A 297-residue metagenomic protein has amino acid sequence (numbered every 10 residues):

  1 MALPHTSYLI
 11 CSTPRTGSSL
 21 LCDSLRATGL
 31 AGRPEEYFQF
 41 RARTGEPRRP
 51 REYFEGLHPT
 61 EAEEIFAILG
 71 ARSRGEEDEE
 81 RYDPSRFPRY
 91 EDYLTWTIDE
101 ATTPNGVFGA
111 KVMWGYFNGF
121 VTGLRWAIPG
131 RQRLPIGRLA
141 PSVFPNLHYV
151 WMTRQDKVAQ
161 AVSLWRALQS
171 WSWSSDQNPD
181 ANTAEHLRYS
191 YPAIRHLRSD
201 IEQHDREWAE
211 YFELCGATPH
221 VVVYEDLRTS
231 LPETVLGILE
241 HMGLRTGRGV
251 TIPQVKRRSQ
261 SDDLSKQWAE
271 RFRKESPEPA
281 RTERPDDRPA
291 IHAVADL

Functional and structural regions predicted by a protein language model:
M1-P104, R257-D262, L297: PAPS-dependent sulfotransferase catalytic core
M1-T6, I10, K274-L297: Non-catalytic N-terminal targeting/anchoring module and adjacent flexible stem/linker that precedes the structured
L3, T13-P14, T102, L197-I201 (+2 more regions): Aromatic-acidic/polar surface patches that form glycan- and anion
Y8, G32, F108-A110, H148-M152 (+1 more regions): Hydrophobic/aromatic beta-strand patches that form the interior of the parallel beta-sheet core in alpha/beta enzyme
S18, Q39, G115, K157-V158 (+1 more regions): Surface-exposed, flexible loop/turn segments at secondary-structure boundaries
A27, T103, V143, E213-C215: Short, structurally constrained coil/turn elements that cap an alpha-helix or connect an alpha-helix to the following
R41-R49, N178-R195, A209-D287: The conserved 3'-phosphoadenosine-5'-phosphosulfate
P104-A209, P232-G247: PAPS-dependent sulfotransferase catalytic domain
